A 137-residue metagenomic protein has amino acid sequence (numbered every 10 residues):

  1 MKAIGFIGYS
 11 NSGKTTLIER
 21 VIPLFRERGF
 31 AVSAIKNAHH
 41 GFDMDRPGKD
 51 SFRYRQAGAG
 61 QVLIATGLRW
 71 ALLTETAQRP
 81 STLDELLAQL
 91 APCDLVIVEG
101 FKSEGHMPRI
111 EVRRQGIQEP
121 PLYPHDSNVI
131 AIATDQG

Functional and structural regions predicted by a protein language model:
A3: Walker A (P-loop) ATP-phosphate-binding motif of ABC ATPase nucleotide-binding domains
F6: Hydrophobic anchor at the beta1->P-loop junction of P-loop NTPases
S10: The conserved Walker
K14: Conserved lysine of the Walker
R20-Q78: N-terminal phosphate/diphosphate-binding loop that engages ATP/GTP or pyrophosphate donors across diverse enzyme folds
T74-E104: Phosphate-binding/switch loop-helix module in NTP-utilizing enzymes
L95-G137: Phosphate/Mg2+-binding loops and adjacent switch elements in nucleotide/diphosphate-handling enzyme cores
